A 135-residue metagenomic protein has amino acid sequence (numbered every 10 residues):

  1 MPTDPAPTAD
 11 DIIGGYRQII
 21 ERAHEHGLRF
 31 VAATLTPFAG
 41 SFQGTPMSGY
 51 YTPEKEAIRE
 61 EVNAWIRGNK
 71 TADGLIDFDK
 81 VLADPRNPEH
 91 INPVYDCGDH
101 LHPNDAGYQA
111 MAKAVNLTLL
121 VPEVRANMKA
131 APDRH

Functional and structural regions predicted by a protein language model:
M1-I13, G40: Oxyanion-hole/transition-state-stabilizing segment in secreted/luminal serine hydrolases and related acyltransferases
D4, Y16, M47: Short, flexible active-site loops
D10-Y16, I58-E60: Well-ordered, non-membrane alpha-helical segments in soluble/globular domains
Y16-H24: Surface-exposed amphipathic alpha-helices with a cationic face
H26-R29: A short helix->loop->beta-strand "cap" motif at the edges of active sites that frequently abuts
A32-A33: Structural beta-sheet core signal
T36-H135: Catalytic His-Asp segment of secreted/periplasmic serine-dependent ester chemistry enzymes
